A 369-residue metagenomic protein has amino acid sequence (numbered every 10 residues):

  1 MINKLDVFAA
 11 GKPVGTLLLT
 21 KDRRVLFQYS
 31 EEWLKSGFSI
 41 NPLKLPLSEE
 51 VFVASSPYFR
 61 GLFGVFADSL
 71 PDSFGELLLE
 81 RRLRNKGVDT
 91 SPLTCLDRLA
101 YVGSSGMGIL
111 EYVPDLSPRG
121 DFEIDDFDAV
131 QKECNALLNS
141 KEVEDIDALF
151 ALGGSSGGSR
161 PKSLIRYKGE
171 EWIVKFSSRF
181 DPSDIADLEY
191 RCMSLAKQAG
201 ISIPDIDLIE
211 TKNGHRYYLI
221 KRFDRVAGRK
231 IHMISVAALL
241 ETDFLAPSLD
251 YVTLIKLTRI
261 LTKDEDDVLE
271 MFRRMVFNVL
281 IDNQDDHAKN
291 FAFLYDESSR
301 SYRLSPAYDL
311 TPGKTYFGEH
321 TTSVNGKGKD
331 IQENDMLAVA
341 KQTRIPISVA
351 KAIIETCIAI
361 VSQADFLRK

Functional and structural regions predicted by a protein language model:
M1-A288, A292-K369: Phosphate/dinucleotide-binding and metal-coordinating scaffold of catalytic cores in nucleotide-dependent enzymes
